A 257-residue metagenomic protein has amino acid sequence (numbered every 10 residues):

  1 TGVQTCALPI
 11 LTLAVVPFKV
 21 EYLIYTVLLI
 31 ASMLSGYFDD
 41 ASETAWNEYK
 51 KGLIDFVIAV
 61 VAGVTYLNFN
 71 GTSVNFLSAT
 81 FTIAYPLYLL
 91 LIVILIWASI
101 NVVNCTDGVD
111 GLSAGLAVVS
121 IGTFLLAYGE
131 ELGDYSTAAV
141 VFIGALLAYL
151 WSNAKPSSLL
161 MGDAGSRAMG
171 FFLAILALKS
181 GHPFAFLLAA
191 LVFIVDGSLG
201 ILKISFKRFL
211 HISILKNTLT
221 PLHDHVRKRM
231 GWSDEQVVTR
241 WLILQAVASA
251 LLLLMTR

Functional and structural regions predicted by a protein language model:
T1, S136, V140, I212-L215: Alpha-helix initiation/capping motif
T1-L8, V226: Short, small-residue-biased leader/transition segments that mark boundaries at the very start of proteins
T5-V195: "…together with the soluble PPM/PP2C metallo-phosphatase catalytic core" -> "…together with the soluble PPM/PP2C
L173, L199, K203, L252-L253: Alpha-helix boundary/capping detector
V192-R240: Membrane-proximal soluble regions of multi-pass membrane proteins
E235-M255: Final/C-terminal transmembrane alpha-helix of multipass membrane proteins
